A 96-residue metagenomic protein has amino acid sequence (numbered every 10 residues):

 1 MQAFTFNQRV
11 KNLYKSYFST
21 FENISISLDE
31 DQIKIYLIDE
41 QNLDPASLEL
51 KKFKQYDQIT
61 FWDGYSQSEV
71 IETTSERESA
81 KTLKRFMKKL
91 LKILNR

Functional and structural regions predicted by a protein language model:
M1-F4, Q8, Y65-R96: Mixed-charge, Lys/Arg-enriched low-complexity segments
M1-Q41, Y65-S66, R96: Negatively charged, low-complexity tracts enriched in Asp/Glu with abundant Ser/Thr
I35, A46-L48, K88-K92: Intrinsic-disorder/low-complexity peptide segments enriched for small residues
E40, K51-F53, F86, I93: Low-complexity, intrinsically disordered/propeptide-like segments
L43-K81: Intrinsically disordered, low-complexity regulatory segments enriched in Ser/Thr/Pro and charged residues
